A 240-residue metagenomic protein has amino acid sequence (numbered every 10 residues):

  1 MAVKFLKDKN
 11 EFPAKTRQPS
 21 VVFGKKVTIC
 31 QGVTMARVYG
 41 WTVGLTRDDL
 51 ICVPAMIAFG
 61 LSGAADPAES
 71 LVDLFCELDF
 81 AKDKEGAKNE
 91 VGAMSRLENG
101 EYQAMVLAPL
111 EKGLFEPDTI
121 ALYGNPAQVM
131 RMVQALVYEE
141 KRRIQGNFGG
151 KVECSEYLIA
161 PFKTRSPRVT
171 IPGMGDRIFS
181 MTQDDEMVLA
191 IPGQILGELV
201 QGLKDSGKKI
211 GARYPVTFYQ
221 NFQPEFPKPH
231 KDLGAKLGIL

Functional and structural regions predicted by a protein language model:
M1-L240: Acidic, serine/proline-rich low-complexity intrinsically disordered regions
